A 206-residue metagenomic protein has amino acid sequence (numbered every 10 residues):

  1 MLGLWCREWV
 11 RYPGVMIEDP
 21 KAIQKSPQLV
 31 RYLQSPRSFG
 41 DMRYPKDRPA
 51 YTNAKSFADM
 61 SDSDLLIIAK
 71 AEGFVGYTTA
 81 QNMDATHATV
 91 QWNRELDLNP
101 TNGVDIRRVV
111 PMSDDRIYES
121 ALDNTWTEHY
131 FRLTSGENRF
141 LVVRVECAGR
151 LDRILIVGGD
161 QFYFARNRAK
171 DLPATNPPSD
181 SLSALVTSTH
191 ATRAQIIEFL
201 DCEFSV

Functional and structural regions predicted by a protein language model:
M1-G73, M83-V206: Lipid interaction determinants
